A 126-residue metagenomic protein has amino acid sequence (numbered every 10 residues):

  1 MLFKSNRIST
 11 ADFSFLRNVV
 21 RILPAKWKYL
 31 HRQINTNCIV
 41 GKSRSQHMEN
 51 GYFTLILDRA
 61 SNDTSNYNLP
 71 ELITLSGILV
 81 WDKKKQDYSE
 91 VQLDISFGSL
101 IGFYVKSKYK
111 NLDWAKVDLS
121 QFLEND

Functional and structural regions predicted by a protein language model:
M1-I73, A115-D126: N-terminal domain-onset segments
Y52, T74, Y88-Q92: Broad gene-expression machinery/nucleic-acid interaction feature
S76-K83: Short beta-strand segments that buttress and anchor functional surface loops
K83-N125: Short, compact, well-ordered microdomains
